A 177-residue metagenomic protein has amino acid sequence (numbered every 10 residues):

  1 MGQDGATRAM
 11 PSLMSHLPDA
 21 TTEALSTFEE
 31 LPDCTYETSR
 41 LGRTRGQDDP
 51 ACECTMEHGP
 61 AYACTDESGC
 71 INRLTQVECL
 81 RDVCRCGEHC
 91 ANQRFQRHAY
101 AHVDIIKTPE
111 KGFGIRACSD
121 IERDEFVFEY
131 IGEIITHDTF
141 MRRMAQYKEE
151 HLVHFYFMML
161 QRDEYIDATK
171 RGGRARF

Functional and structural regions predicted by a protein language model:
M1-F113: Accessory low-complexity/Zn-finger-associated flanking regions of SET/PR-domain chromatin methyltransferases
Q93-F177: Catalytic cores of histone-lysine modification enzymes
